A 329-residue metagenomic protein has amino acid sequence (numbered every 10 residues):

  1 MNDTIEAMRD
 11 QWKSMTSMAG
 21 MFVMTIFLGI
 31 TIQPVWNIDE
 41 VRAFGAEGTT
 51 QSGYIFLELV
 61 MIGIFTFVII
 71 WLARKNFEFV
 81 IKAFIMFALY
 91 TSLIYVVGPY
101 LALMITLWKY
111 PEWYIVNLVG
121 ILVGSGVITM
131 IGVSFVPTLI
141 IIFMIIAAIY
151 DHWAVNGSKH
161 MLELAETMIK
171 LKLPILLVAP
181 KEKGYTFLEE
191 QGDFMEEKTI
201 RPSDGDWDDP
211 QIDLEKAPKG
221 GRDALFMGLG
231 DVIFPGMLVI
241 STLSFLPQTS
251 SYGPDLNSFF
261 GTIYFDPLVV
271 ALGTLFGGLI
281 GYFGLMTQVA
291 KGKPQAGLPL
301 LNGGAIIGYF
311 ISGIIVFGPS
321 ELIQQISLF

Functional and structural regions predicted by a protein language model:
M1-F329: A membrane-topology feature that recognizes alpha-helical transmembrane segments and their immediate juxtamembrane
